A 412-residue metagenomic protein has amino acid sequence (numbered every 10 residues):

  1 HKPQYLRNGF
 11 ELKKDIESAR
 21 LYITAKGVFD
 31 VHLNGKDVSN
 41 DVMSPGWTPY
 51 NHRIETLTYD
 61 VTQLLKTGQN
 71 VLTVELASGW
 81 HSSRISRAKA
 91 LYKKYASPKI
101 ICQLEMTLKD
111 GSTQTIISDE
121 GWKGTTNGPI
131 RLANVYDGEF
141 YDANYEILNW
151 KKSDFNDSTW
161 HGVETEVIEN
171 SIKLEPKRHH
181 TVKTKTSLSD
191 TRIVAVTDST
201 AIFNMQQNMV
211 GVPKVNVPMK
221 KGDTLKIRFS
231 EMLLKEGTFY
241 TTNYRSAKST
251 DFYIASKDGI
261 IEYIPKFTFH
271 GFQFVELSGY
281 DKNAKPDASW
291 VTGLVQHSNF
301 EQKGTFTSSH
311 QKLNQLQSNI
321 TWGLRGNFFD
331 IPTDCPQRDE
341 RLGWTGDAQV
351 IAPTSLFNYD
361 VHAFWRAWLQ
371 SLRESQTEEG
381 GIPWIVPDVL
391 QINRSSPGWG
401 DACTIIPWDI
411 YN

Functional and structural regions predicted by a protein language model:
H1-R338, G346-D347, V361-W368, E378-Q391: Extracellular/oxidizing-compartment recognition motifs
V31, I382, W399-I410: Extended, hydrophobic alpha-helical segments in both membrane/secreted and soluble proteins
V74, G343, C403-I405: Structural recognition of the beta-strand scaffold that forms the well-ordered cores of secreted hydrolase catalytic
L277, V350-V361, C403-N412: Well-ordered alpha-helical scaffold segments within catalytic/enzyme domains
W344-V350, F357, S396-G400: An alpha-helical repeat/solenoid feature that recognizes helix-turn-helix modules
R373-T377, N412: HEAT/HEAT-like alpha-solenoid repeats
